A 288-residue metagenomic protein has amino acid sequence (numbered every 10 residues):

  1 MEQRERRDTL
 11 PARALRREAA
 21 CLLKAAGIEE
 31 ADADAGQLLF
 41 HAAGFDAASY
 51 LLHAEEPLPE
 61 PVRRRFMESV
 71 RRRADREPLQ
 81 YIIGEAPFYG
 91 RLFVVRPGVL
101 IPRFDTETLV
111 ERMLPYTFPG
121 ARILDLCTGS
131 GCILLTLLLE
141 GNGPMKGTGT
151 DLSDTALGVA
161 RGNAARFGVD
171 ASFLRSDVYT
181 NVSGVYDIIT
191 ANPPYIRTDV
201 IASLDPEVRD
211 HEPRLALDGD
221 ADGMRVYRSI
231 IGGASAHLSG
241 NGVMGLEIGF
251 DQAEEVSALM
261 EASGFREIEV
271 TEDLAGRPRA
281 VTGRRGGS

Functional and structural regions predicted by a protein language model:
M1-A43, S49-L51: Non-catalytic accessory regions of SAM-dependent methyltransferases
L38, R76, T106, I133 (+6 more regions): Residue-level signal for inorganic ion chemistry
F40-P115: Conserved AdoMet
I83, R175-S176, I248, E272: Short loop/edge segments at beta-strand edges and connector loops that shape dinucleotide/nucleotide cofactor-binding
F104-S203: Conserved SAM/SAH cofactor-binding pocket of Class I
F118, E212, L238-G240: Helix-to-beta-strand junctions that scaffold the AdoMet/dcAdoMet cofactor pocket in Class I SAM-dependent enzymes
Y195-V226: Mobile active-site "lid"/loop adjacent to the S-adenosyl-L-methionine
A221-R284: Conserved Class I SAM-dependent methyltransferase catalytic core
